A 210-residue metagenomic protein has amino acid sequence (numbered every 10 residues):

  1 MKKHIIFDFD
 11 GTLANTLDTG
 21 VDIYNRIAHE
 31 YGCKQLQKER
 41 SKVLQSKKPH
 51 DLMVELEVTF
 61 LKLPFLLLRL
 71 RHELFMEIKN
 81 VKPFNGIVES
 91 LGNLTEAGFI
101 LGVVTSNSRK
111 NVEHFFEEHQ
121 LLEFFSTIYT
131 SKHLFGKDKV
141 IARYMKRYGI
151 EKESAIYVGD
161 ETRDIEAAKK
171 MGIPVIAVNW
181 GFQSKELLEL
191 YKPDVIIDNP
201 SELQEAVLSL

Functional and structural regions predicted by a protein language model:
M1-K3, T95, R109, H114-L210: Asp-based, Mg2+/Mn2+-dependent phosphohydrolase catalytic module
K2-G92: N-terminal helical cap/lid subdomain that shapes the substrate entry/recognition surface in HAD-like hydrolases
D8-D10, C33-L36, L74-E77, E96-G98 (+3 more regions): A short, structure-level motif marking secondary-structure boundaries and short turns
T12, T105-N107: Conserved phosphate-coupling serine/threonine residues in phosphotransfer and NTP-handling enzymes
L44-K47, N107, K132: Residue-level signal for short amphipathic helical patches enriched in basic/charged and nearby hydrophobic residues
E77-V81, S106, L134-F135: Transmembrane alpha-helical core positions of polytopic small-molecule transporters
